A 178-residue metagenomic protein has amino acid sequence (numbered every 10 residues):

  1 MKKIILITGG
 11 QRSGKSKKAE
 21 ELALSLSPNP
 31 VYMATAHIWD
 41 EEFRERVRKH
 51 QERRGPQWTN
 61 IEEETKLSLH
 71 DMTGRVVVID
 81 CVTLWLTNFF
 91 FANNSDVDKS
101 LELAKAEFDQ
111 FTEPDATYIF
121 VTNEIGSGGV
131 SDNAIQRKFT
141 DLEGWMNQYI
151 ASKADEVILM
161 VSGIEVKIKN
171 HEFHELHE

Functional and structural regions predicted by a protein language model:
K2-D71: Conserved P-loop
P30, V77, E156-L159: Short, well-ordered beta-strand core segments
Y32-A34, F120, L159: Structural beta-sheet core signal
P56-L103: Helix-adjacent hinge/juxtasegments
L86, S127-D132, I168: Short, solvent-exposed loop/turn segments at secondary-structure junctions
F91-D98, D132-T140: Short glycine-enriched, charge-decorated loop/helix-capping segments at active-site entrances that position
S100-V121, L142-K153: Substrate-engagement module of ASCE P-loop NTPases
E172-E178: Short, low-complexity, charge-dense intrinsically disordered segments
